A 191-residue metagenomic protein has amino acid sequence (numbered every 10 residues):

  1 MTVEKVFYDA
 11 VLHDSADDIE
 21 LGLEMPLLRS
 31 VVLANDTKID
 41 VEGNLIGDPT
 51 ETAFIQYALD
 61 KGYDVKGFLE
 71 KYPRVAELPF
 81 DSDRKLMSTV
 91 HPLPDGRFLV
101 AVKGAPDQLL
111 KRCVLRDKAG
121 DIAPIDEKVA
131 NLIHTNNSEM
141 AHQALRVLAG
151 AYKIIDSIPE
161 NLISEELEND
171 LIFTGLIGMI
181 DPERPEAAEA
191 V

Functional and structural regions predicted by a protein language model:
M1-V191: Conserved cytosolic headpiece of P-type ATPases
